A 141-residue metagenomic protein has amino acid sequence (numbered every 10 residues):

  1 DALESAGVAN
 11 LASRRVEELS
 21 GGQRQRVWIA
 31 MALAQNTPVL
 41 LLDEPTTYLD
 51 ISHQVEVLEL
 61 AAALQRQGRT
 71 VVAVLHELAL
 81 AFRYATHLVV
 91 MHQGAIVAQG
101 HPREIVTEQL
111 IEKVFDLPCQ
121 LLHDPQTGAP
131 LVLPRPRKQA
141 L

Functional and structural regions predicted by a protein language model:
D1-L11: Conserved ABC ATPase "signature" region
R15-L19: Conserved ABC ATPase signature
L40-E44: Catalytic Walker B motif of ABC-type/P-loop ATPase nucleotide-binding domains
L75-H76: H-loop/switch region of ABC-family ATPase nucleotide-binding domains
A81-R83: A short, surface-exposed alpha-helical micro-motif characterized by mixed small hydrophobic and charged/polar residues
E112-L141: ABC ATPase nucleotide-binding domains
